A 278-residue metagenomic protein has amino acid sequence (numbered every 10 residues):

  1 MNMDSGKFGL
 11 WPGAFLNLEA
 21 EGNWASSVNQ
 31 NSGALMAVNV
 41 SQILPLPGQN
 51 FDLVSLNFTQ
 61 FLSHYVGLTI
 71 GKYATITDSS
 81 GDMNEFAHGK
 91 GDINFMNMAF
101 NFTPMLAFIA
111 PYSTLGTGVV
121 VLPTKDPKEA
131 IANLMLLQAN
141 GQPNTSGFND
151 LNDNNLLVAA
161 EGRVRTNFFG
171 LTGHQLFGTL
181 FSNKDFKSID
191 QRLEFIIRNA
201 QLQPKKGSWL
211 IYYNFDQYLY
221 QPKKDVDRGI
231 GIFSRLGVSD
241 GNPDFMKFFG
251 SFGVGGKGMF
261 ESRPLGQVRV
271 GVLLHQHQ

Functional and structural regions predicted by a protein language model:
M1-M3, L56-Q60, T117-V121, A160-V164 (+3 more regions): Residues on the lipid-exposed face of transmembrane beta-strands in outer-membrane beta-barrel proteins
N2-L16, H64-Y65, T124-A130, R165-H174 (+2 more regions): Short loop/turn motifs that connect adjacent beta-strands in outer-membrane beta-barrel proteins
L16-G22, L68-A74, A132-Q138, Q175-F181 (+3 more regions): Transmembrane beta-barrel strands of outer-membrane/channel proteins
E19-G33, E85, F148, F177-L180 (+1 more regions): Surface-exposed extracellular loop regions of Gram-negative outer-membrane beta-barrel proteins, predominantly
V28-N57, H64-L157: Surface-exposed coil loops of outer-membrane beta-barrel proteins
L53-S55, Y112-G116, N155-E161, T172 (+3 more regions): Transmembrane beta-barrel architecture of outer membranes
V119, M135-T145, N149-E194: Membrane-embedded hairpin module used as a gating/binding unit in multi-pass transport and secretion proteins
G147, E161-R163, G178-W209, Q221-K223 (+1 more regions): Outer membrane beta-barrel transmembrane domains
